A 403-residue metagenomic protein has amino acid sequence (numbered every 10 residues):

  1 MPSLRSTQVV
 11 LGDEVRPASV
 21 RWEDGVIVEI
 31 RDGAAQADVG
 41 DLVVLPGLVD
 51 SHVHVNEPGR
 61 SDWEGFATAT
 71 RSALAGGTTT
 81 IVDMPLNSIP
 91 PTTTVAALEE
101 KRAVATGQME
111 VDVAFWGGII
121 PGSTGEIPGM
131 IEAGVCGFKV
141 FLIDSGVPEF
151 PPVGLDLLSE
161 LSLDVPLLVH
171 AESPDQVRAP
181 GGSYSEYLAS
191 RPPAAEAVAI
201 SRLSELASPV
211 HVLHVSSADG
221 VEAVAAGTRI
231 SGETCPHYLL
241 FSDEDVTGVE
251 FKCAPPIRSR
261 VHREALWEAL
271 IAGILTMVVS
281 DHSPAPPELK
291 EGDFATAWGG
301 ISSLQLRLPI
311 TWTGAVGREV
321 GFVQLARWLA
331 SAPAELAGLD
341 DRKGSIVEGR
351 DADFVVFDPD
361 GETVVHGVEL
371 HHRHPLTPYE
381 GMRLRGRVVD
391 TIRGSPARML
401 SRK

Functional and structural regions predicted by a protein language model:
M1-G33: N-terminal metal-binding scaffold of metallo-dependent hydrolase/deaminase domains
T7, G25, D41, H52 (+14 more regions): Divalent metal-coordination and catalytic microenvironments
T7, T296, E348-K403: C-terminal cap of metal-dependent C-N hydrolases
D32-L45: Active-site metal-binding motif and surrounding structural segment of the metallo-beta-lactamase
L42-Q108: Metal-associated gating/positioning segment near the N- to mid-region
P58, M84-E110, F115-G125, G129 (+2 more regions): Active-site loop-to-helix "anion-binding N-cap" substructures in soluble metabolic enzymes
G125-V140, G146-V278: Histidine/acidic residue-rich metal-binding segments in metalloenzymes
Y184-S208, I271, M277-V278, S283-P359: His/Asp/Glu-enriched, well-ordered alpha-helical/loop segment that forms or immediately abuts the divalent-metal
